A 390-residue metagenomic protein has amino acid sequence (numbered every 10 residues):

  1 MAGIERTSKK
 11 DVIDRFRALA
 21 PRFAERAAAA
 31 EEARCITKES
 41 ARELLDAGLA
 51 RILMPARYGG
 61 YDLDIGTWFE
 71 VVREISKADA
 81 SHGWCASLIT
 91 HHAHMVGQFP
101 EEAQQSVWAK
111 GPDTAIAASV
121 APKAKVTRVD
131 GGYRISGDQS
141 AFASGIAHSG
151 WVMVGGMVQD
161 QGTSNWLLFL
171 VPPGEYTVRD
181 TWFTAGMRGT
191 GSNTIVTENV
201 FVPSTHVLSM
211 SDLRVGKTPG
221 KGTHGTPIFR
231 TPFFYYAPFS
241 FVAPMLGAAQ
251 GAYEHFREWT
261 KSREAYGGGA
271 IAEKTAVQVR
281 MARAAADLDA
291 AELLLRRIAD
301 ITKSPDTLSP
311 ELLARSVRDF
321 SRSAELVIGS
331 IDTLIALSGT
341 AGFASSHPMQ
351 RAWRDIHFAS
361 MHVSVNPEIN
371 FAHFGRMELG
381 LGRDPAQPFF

Functional and structural regions predicted by a protein language model:
M1-D14, A18, F389-F390: Basic/polar N-terminal segments that are highly enriched at the extreme N-terminus, encompassing both cleavable
A18, A248, H255, R283 (+5 more regions): Charged, amphipathic alpha-helical oligomerization/scaffolding segments
A24, A28-E31, D289-R322, D332-F343: C-terminal helix-coil-helix/basic helical segment that borders enzyme active sites and/or dimer interfaces and provides
I36-D46, A50-H148: Glycine-rich flavin
Q139-Y176, D180-T181: DPxDG-like acidic metal-binding loop motif
A185-G186, S192-L288: Glycine-rich beta->alpha junctions and the first turn(s) of the following alpha-helix
F234-P238, A270-A284, E311-R322, Q350-F358: Alpha-helical scaffold segments that form or flank carboxylate-/histidine-based iron centers
A341-F390: Glycine-rich phosphate/cofactor-binding loops in nucleotide/flavin-utilizing enzymes
